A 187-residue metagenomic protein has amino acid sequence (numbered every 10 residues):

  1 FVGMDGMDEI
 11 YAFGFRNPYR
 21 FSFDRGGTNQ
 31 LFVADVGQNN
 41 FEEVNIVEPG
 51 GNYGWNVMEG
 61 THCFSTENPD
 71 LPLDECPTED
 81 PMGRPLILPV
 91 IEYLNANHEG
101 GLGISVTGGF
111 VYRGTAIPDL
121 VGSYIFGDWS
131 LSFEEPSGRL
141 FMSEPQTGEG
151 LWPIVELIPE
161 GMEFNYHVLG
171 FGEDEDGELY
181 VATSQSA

Functional and structural regions predicted by a protein language model:
F1-V155, Y166: Beta-propeller domain segments
E156-G161: Short loop/turn motifs that cap or connect beta-strands within the blades of beta-propeller-type repeat domains
G170-A187: Blade-level signature of beta-propeller repeat domains, shared across WD40, Kelch, NHL, RCC1 and BNR/Asp-box propellers
